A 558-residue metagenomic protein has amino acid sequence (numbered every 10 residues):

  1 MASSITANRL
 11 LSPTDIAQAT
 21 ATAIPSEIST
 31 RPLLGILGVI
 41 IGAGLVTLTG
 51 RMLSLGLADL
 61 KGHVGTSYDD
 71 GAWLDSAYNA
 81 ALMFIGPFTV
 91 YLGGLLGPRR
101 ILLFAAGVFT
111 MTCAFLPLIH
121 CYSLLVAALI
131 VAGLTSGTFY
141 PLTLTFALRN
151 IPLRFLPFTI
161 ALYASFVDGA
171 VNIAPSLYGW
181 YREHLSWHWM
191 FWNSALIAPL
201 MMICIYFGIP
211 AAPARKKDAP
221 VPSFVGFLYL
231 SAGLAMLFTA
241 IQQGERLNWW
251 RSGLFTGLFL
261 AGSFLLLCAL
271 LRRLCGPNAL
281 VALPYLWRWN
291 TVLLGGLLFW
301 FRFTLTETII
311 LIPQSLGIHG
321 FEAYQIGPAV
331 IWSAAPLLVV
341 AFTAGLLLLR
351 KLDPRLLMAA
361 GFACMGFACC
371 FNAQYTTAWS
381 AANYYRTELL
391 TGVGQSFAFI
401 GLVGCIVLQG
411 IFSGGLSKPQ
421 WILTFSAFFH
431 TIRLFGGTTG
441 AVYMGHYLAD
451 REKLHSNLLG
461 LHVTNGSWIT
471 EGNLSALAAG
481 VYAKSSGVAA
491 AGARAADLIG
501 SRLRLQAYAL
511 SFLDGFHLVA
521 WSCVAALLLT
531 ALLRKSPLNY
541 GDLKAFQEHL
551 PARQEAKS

Functional and structural regions predicted by a protein language model:
M1-L48, G62: Cytosolic juxtamembrane N-terminal segment immediately preceding the first transmembrane helix of multi-pass
Q18, F412-L416, F428-S558: Hydrophobic transmembrane architecture of multi-pass small-molecule transporters
T30-A81, I85, G276-L408: Transmembrane core module of solute transporters
G42, L102-V108, T112, A128 (+7 more regions): Residue-level signature of the transmembrane alpha-helical cores of Major Facilitator Superfamily-type secondary
L60-K61, L92-G93, L177-L185, L316-G317 (+2 more regions): Interfacial helix-cap and linker-helix signal at transmembrane-aqueous boundaries of multi-pass secondary transporters
G86-G226: Helix-loop-helix hairpins in multi-pass membrane proteins, especially solute transporters
T138-I151, F397-G414: Intracellular juxtamembrane helix-capping segments at the cytosolic ends of symmetry-related transmembrane helices
G179-L297: Hydrophobic transmembrane-helix bundles of small-molecule transporters
